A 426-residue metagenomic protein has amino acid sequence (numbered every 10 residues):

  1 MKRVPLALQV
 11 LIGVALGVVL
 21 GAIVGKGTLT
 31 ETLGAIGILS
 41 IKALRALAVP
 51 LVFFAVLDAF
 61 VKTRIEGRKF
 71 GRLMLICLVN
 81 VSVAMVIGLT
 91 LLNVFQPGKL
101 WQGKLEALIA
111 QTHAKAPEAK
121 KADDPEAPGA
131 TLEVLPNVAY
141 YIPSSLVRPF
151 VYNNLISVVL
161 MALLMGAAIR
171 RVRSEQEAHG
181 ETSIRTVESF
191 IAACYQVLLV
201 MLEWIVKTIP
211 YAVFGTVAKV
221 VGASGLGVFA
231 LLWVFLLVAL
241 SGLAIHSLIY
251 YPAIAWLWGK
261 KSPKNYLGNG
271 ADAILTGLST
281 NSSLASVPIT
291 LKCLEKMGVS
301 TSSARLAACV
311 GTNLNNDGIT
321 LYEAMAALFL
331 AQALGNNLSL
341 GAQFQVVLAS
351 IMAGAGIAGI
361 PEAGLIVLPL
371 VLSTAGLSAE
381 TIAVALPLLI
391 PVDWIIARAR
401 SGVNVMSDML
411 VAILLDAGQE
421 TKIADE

Functional and structural regions predicted by a protein language model:
M1-K62: Anchoring transmembrane alpha helix of integral membrane proteins
K2-R3, A7-L11, V18-A22, I41-L44 (+2 more regions): Signature of multi-pass transmembrane helix bundles
L6, L44-L47, N153-S157, E203 (+5 more regions): Membrane-interfacial loop-to-helix junctions in multi-pass transporters
G34-K42, R148, S189-E203, G268-T276 (+3 more regions): Short amphipathic alpha-helical coupling elements at transmembrane boundaries
A43, L78-S82, V86, L240 (+5 more regions): Hydrophobic transmembrane alpha-helical segments of multi-pass transport and channel proteins
L73-A84, W233-Y250, N269-I274, F344-I357 (+2 more regions): Small-residue-enriched core segments of transmembrane alpha-helices in multipass membrane transport and channel
A273, G277-G354, V411, K422-D425: Helix-loop-helix junctions within the multi-pass membrane cores of secondary transporters/permeases
A324-E426: Transmembrane alpha-helical segments and their short flanking loops that form helix-hairpins/helix-helix interfaces
